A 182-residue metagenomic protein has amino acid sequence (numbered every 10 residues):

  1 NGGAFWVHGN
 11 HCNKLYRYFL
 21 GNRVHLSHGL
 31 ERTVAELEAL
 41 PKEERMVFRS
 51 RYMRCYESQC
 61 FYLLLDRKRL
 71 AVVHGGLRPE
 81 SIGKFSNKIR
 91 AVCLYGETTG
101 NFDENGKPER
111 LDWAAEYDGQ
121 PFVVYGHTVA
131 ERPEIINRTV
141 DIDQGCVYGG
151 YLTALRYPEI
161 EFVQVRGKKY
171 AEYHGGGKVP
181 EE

Functional and structural regions predicted by a protein language model:
N1-R69, P79, R90-C93, T99-E104: Active-site neighborhood of divalent metal-dependent phosphoester bond hydrolases
F5-W6, L70, V123, T139: Hydrophobic "anchor" residues on beta-strands that sit immediately upstream of conserved functional sites
N10-H11, H74, V124-H127: Histidine-centered divalent metal-coordination motifs
K14-R17, V72-V73, P79-I82, E131-E134 (+1 more regions): Short catalytic/ligand-binding loop motif for oxyanion handling, primarily in non-cytosolic enzymes, centered on
L64, V72-H74, A154-R156: Short, well-ordered beta-strand micro-motif
L70-G76, D141-I142: Active-site-proximal beta-strand elements of phosphoester/diester hydrolases
K84-K88: Short Gly/aromatic-enriched secondary-structure transition segments
I89-E182: Acidic, His/Gly-rich catalytic cores of divalent-metal-dependent hydrolytic chemistry
